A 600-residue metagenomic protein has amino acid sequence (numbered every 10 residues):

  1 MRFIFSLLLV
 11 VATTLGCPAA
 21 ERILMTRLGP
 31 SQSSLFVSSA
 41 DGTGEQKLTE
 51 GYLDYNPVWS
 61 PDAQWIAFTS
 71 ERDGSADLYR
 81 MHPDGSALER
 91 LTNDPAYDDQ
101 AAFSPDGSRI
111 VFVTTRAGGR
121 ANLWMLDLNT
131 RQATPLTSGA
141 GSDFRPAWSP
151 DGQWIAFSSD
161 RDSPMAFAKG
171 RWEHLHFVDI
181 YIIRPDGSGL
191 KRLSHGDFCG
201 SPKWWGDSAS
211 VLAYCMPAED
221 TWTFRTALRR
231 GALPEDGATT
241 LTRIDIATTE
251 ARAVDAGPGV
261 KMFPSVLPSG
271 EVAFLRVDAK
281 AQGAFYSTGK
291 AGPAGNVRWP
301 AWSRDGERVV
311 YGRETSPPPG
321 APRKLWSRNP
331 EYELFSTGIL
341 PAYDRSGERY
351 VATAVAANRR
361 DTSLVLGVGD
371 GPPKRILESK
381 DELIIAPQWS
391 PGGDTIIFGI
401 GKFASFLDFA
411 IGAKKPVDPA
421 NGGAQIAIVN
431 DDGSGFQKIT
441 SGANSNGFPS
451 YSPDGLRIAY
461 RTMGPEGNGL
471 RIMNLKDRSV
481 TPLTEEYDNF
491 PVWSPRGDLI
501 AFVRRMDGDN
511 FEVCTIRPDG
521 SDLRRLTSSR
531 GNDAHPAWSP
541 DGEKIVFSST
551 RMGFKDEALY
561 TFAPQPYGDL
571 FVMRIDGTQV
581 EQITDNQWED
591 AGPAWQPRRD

Functional and structural regions predicted by a protein language model:
F5-T14: Bacterial N-terminal signal peptides
A20-A40, G44-Q46, E50-W59, F335-S346: Beta-strand-rich domains and repeat architectures in extracellular enzymes and scaffolds, especially beta-propellers
I23, I66, I110-V111, I155 (+8 more regions): Hydrophobic beta-strand positions that form the internal "hydrophobic ladder" of WD40/Gbeta-like beta-propeller blades
R27-L35, T49-L53, T69-Y79, T92-Y97 (+20 more regions): A flexible loop/linker signature enriched in serine peptidases of the S9 family
S39-T43, H82-S86, D127-R131, R184-S188 (+8 more regions): Short loop/turn segments that connect beta-strands within beta-propeller blades
E45-Q46, L88-E89, T134, L190-K191 (+6 more regions): A structural motif specific to WD40 beta-propellers
V58, A102, A147, K203 (+8 more regions): Conserved beta-strand position repeated across blades of beta-propeller domains
P61-D62, P105-D106, P150-D151, G206-D207 (+8 more regions): Residue-level detector of Asp-centered blade-edge/turn motifs that repeat once per structural unit in beta-propeller
